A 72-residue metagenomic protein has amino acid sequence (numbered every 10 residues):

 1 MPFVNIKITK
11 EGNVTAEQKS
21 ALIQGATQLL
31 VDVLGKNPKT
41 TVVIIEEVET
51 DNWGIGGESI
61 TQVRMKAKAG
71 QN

Functional and structural regions predicted by a protein language model:
P2-N72: A domain-level signal for the structural core that forms small-molecule/cofactor-binding pockets and catalytic centers
